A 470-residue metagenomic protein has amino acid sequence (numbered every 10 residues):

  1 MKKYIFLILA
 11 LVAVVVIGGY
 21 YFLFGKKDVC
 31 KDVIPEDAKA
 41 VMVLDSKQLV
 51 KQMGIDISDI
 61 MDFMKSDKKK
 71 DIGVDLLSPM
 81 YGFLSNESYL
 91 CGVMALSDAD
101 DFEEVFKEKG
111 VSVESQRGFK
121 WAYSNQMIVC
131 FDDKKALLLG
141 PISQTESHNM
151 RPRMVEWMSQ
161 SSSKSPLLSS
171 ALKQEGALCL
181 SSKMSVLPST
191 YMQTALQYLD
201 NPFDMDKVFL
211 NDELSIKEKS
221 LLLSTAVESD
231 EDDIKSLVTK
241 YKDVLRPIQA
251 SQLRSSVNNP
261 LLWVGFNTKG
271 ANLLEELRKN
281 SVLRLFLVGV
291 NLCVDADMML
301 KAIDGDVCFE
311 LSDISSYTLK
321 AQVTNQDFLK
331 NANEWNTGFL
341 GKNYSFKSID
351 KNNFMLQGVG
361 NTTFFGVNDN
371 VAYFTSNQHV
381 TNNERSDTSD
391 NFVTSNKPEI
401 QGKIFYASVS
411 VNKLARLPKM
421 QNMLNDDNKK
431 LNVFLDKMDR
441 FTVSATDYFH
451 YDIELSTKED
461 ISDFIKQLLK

Functional and structural regions predicted by a protein language model:
M1-Y4: Positively charged n-region of N-terminal signal peptides that target proteins for export
F6-Y20: Hydrophobic membrane-insertion alpha-helices, especially the h-region of bacterial N-terminal signal peptides
A13-I17, M158-N267, Q401-K470: Leucine-rich, highly hydrophobic segment in Treponema pallidum outer-membrane-associated proteins
Y21-V41, F354: Ser/Thr/Pro/Gly-rich low-complexity linker/stalk segments immediately outside membranes or between
K39-M64: Short extracytoplasmic
M42, I72-A171, L300-E399: Single conserved position on a long alpha-helix in the C-terminal lobe of the eukaryotic protein kinase
I60-K70, V74, A171, K183 (+2 more regions): Extended amphipathic, helix-rich lipid-handling scaffolds
K242-E334, F354: Extended non-catalytic domains of envelope/secretory-pathway proteins
